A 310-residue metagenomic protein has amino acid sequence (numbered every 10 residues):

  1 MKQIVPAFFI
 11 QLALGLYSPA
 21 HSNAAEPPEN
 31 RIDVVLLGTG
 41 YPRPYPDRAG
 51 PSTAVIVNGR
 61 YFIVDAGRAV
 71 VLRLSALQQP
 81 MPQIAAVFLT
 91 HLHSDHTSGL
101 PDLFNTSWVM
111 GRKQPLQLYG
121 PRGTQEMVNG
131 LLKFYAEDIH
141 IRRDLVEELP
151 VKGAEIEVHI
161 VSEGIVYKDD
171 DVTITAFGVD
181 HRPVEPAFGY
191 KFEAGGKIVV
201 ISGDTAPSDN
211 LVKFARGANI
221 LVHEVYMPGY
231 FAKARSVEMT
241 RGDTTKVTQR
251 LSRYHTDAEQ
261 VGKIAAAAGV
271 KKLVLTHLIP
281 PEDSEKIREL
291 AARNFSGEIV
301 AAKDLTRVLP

Functional and structural regions predicted by a protein language model:
K2, A7-I10, N23-K213, R288-L309: Binuclear metal-dependent hydrolase catalytic cores
P6-A7, G15, P228: Short amphipathic alpha-helical "recognition" segments used for binding
L12-S22: C-terminal segment of classical bacterial N-terminal signal peptides
F188-G189, I198, A206-T306: Cap/insert and terminal regions of metallo-dependent hydrolase folds
